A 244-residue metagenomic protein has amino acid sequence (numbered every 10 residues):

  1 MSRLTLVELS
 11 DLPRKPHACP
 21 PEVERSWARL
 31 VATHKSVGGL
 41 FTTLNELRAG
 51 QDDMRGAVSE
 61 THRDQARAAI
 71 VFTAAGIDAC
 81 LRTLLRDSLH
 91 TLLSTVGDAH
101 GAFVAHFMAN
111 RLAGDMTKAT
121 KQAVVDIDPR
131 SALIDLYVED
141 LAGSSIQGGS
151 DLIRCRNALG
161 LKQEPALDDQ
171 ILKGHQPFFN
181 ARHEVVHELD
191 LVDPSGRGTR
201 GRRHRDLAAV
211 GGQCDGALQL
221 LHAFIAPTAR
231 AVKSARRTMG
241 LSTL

Functional and structural regions predicted by a protein language model:
M1-V71, G101, S242: Charged alpha-helical initiation segments
K15-T43, L167-L244: Polyanionic, low-complexity intrinsically disordered segments
V37-R55, H62, A68, C80 (+5 more regions): Short, Lys/Arg-rich flexible segments
T42-N45, A49-D52, G97-G101, D115-A119 (+6 more regions): Residue-level signal for secondary-structure boundary elements
G50-D53, L161, L191: General structural signal for alpha-helix termini and helix-helix connectors
A66, I70-T73, F179, C214: Hydrophobic alpha-helical segments
F72-T73, D78-H175: Helix-loop junctions and short alpha-helical segments
